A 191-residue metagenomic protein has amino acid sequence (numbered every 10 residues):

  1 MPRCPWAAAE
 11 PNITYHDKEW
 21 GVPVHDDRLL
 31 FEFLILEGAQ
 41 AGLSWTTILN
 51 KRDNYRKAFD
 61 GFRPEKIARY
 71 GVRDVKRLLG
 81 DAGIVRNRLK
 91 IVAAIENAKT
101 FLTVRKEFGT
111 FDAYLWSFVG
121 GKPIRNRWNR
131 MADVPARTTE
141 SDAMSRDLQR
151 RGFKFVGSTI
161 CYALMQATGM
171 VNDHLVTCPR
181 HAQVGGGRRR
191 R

Functional and structural regions predicted by a protein language model:
M1-R191: HhH-family (HhH-GPD) DNA N-glycosylase catalytic core used in base-excision repair
